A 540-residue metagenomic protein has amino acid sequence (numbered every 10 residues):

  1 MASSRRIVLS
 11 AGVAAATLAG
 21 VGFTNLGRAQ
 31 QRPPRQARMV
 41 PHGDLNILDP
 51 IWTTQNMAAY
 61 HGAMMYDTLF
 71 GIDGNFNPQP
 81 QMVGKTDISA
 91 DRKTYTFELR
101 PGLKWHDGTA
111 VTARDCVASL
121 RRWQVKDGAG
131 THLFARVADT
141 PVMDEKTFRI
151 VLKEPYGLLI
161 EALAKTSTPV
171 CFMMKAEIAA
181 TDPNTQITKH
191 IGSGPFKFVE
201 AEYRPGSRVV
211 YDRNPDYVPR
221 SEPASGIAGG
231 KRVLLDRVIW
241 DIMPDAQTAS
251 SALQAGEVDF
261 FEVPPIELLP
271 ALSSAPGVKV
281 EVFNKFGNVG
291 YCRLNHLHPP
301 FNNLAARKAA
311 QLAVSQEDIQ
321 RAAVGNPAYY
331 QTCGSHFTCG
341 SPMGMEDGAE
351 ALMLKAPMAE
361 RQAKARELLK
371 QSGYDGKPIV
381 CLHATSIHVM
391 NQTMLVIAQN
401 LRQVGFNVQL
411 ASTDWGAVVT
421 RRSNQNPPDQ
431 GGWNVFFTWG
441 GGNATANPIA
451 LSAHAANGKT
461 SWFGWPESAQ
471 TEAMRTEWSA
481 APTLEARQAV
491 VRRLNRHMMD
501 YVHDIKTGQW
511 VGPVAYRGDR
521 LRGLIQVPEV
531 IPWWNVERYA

Functional and structural regions predicted by a protein language model:
V40-A90, E98, A118-R121, I191: N-terminal lobe/hinge region of extracytoplasmic solute-binding protein
H132-A179, N184-R204, D519: Surface-exposed binding/hinge segments that line and control ligand-binding clefts or catalytic entry sites
F196, A328-L368, I387-M390: Structural transition elements
P205-S207, D245-A246, P264-E267, M358 (+4 more regions): Ligand/substrate-recognition segments at binding pockets and active sites
P219-A271, N407: Ligand-site clamp/hinge motif
L297, F301-P342, Q392-T393, M498-G508: Periplasmic-binding protein-like
K308, A323, M353-A359, Q409-T420 (+2 more regions): Extracytoplasmic/peripheral linker and loop segments enriched in polar/acidic and small residues with frequent Thr/Pro
Y516-A540: Long beta-strand-rich cores associated with HINT superfamily self-processing modules
